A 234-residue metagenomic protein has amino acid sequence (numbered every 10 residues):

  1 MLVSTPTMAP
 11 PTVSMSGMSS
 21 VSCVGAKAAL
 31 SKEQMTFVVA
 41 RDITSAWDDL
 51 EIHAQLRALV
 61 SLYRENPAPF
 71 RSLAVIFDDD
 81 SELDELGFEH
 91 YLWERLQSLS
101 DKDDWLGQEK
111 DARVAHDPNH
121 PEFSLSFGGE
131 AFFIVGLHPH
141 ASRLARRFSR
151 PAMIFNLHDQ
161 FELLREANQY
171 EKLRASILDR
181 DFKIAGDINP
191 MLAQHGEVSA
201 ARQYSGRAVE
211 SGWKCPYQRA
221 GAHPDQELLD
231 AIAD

Functional and structural regions predicted by a protein language model:
M1-A68, D80, H90-K110, R165-D234: Non-catalytic accessory regions used for complex assembly or targeting
F70-A74: Non-heme Fe(II)/2-oxoglutarate
V75-D78, N156: Conserved beta-strand segments of the P-loop GTPase G domain that flank and frequently precede/overlap
D80-D84, H140-S142: Short acidic, S/G/P-rich loop/turn micro-motifs used as interaction or catalytic elements
G87: A short, conserved, highly charged catalytic patch centered on acidic carboxylates
R113-A152: Aromatic/basic-lined ligand-recognition segments that form π-stacking hydrophobic pockets flanked by Lys/Arg to engage
G129-A131, L157, R165, G221: Solvent-exposed, flexible loop/coil residues
H138-L178: Compact mixed alphabeta submodule
